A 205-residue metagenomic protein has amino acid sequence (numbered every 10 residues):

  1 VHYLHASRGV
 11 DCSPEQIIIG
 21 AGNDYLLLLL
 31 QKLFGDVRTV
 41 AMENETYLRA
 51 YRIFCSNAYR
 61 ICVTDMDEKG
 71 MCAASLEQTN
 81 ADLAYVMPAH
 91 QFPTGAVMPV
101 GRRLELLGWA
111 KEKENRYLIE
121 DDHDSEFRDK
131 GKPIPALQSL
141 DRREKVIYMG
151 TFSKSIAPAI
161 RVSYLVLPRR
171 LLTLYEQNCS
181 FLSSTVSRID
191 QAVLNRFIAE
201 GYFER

Functional and structural regions predicted by a protein language model:
V1-E114, E126, K132-E144: Conserved core of the PLP fold type I
Y117-L118: A short beta-strand/loop micro-motif in the catalytic core of glycosyltransferases that engages the nucleotide-sugar
D121-D122: Walker B catalytic acidic pair
E126-F127, A159: Hydrophobic positions within alpha-helical membrane elements
V146-R205: PLP-dependent aminotransferase class I/II
